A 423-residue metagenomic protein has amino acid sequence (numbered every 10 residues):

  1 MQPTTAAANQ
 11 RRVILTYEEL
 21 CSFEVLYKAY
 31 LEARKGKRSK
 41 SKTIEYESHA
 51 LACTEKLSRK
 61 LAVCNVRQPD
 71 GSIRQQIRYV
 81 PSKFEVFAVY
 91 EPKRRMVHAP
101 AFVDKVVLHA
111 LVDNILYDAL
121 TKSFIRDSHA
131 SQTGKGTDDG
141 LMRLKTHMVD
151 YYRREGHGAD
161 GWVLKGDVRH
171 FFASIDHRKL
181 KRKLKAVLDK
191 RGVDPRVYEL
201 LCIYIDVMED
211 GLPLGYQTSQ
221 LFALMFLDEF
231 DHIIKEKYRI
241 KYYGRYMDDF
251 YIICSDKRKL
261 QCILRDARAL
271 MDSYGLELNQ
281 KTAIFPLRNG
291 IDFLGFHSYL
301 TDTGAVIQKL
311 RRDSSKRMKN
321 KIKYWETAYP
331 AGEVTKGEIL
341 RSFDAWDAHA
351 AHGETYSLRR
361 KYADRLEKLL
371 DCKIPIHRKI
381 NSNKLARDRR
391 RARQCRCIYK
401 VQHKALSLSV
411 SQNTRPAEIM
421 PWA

Functional and structural regions predicted by a protein language model:
M1-Q2, A6, P100, K105 (+4 more regions): Right-hand nucleic-acid polymerase module
M1-V63, R393-C395, Y399-H403, S407-P416 (+1 more regions): Non-catalytic, polymerase-adjacent accessory regions of viral genome-replication enzymes
V13-Y17, I115-D176: Active-site-proximal segment of RNA-dependent polymerases
V25, K60-K93, V106, D194-V207: Reverse-transcriptase-like RNA-dependent polymerase core
G36-I44, S82-V106, S123-G136, I203-L224: Short, conserved non-catalytic motifs in the polymerase core
I73, K145-M247, Y251-D266, F343 (+1 more regions): Conserved polymerase palm-domain catalytic core
Y79, K241-R245, L278, P286: Short beta-strand
R268-L276: A common structural junction motif
